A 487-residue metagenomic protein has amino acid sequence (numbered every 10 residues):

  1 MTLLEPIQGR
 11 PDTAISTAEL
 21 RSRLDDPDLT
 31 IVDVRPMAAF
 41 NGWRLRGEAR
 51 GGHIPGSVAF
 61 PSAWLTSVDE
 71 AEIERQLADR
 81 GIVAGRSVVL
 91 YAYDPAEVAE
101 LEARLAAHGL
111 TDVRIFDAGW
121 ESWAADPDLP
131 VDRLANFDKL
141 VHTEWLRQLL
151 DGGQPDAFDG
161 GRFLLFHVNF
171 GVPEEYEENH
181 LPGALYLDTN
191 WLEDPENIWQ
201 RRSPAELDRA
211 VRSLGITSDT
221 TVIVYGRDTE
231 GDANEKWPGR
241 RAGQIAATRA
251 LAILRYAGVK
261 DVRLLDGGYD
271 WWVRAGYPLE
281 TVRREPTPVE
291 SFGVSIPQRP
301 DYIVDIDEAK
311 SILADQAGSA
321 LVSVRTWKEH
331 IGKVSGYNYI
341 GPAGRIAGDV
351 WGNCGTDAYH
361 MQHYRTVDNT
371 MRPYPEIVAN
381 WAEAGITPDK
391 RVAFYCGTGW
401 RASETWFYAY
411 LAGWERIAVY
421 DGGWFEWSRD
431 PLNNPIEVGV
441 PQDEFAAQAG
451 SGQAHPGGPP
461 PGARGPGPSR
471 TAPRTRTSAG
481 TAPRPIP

Functional and structural regions predicted by a protein language model:
M1-P487: Cytosolic catalytic domains that perform sulfur/thiol-centered chemistry
